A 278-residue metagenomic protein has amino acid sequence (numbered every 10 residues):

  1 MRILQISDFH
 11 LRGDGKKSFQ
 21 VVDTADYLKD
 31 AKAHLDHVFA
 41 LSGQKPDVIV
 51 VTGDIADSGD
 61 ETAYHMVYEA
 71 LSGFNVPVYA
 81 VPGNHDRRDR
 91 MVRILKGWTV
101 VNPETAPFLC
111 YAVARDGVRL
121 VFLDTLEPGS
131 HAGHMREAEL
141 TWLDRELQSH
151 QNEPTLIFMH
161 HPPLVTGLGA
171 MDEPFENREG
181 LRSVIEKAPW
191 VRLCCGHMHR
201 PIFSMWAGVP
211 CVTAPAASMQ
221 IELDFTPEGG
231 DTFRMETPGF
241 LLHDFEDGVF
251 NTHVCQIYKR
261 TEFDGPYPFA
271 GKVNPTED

Functional and structural regions predicted by a protein language model:
M1-L4, A112-F122, L147-P154, W206-C211 (+1 more regions): Beta-strand-turn-beta hairpins that frame and shape the catalytic cleft of phosphate-ester-processing enzymes
M1-M66: N-terminal active-site segment of His-dependent metallophosphoesterases
D8, I49, D54, V67 (+7 more regions): Divalent metal-coordination and catalytic microenvironments
H10-G15, D57-T62, N84-V92, P128-H131 (+3 more regions): Active-site environment of divalent metal-dependent phosphoester hydrolases
K17-A25, G129, G169-P174, P227-G229: Short glycine-enriched, charge-decorated loop/helix-capping segments at active-site entrances that position
H34-V48, A132-P210, L242, P266 (+1 more regions): His/acidic metal-ligating clusters that form di-metal
E61-W142, G180-E186, A207, P215 (+1 more regions): Extended active-site neighborhood of metal-dependent phosphoesterases/phosphodiesterases
V184, M205-D278: Binuclear metal-dependent phosphoesterase catalytic core
